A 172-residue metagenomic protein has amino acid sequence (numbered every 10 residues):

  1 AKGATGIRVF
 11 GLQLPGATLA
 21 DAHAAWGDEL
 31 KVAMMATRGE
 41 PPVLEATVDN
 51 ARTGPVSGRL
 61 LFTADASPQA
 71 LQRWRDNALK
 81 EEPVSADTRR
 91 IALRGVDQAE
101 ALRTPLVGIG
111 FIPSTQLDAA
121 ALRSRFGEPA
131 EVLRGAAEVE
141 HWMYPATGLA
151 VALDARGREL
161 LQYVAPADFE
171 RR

Functional and structural regions predicted by a protein language model:
A4-I7, V43: N-terminal functional modules and adjacent low-complexity/disordered segments of proteins
G6-L12, G108-F111: Short, recurring structural edge motifs at helix starts
P15-G16: Glycine-centered tight-turn and secondary-structure capping sites
L19-R172: A cross-family detector of function-defining hotspots
